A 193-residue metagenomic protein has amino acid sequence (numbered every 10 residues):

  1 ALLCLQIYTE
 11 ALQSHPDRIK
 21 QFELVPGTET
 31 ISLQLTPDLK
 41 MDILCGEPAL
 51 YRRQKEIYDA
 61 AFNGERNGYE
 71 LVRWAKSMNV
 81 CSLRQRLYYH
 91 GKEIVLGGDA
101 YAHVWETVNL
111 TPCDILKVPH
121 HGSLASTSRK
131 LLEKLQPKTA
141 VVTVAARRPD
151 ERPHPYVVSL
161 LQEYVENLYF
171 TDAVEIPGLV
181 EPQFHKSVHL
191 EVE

Functional and structural regions predicted by a protein language model:
A1-E93, E166-E193: Flexible, acidic/histidine-containing loops and adjacent segments that form or flank the divalent-metal
L50-P153: Active-site-proximal loop/helix segments of hydrolase catalytic cores
K130-Q136, V141, R148-E193: C-terminal regions of proteins
